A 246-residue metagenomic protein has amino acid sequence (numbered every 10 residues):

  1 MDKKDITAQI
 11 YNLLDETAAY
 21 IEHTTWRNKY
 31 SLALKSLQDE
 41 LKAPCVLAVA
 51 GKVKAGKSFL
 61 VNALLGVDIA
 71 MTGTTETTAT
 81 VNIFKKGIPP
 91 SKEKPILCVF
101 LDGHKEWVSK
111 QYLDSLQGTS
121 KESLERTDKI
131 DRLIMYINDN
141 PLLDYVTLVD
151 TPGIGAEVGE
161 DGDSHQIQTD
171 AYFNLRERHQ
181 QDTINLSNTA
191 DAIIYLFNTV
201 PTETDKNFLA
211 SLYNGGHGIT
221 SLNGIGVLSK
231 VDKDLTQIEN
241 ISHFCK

Functional and structural regions predicted by a protein language model:
M1-T25: Charged, amphipathic alpha-helical linker segments immediately N-terminal to NTP-binding catalytic cores
K4, R27-Y30, L34, K54-S58: Membrane-targeting and insertion segments and their boundary/processing signals
A8-D15, Q38-K246: Globular "head" domains of long coiled-coil molecular machines
T24-P44: Long amphipathic alpha-helical scaffold segments
